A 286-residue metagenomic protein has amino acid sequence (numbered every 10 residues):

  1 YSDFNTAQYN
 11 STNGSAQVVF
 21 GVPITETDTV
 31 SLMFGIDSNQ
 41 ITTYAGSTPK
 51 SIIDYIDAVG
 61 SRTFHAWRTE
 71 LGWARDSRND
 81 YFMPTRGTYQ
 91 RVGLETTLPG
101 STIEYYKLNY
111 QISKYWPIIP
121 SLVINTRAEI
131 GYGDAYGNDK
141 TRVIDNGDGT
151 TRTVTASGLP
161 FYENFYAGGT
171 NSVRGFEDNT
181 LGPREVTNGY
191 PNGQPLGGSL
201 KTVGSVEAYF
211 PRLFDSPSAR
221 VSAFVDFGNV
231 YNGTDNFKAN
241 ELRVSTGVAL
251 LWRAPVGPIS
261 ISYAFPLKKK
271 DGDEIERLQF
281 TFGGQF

Functional and structural regions predicted by a protein language model:
Y1, F227-N229, F265-L267: Acidic, glycine-rich active-site loops and adjacent beta-strand->loop/helix elements that engage anionic groups
Y1-T63: Transmembrane beta-barrel wall of Gram-negative outer-membrane proteins
S2-N13, T97-Y105, K268-K270: Outer-membrane beta-barrel proteins
G14, W67, Y106, V244 (+1 more regions): Exposed loop/turn and edge beta-strand positions of beta-sandwich/beta-sheet ligand-binding modules
G35, N39-S218, A223-F224, Y231-G233 (+2 more regions): C-terminal outer-membrane beta-barrel translocator/porin domains of Gram-negative envelope proteins and their
V123, G228-S245: Outer-membrane beta-barrel transmembrane domain signature
S218, L242-F286: In a subset of proteins, long, contiguous C-terminal domains/tails are tracked
